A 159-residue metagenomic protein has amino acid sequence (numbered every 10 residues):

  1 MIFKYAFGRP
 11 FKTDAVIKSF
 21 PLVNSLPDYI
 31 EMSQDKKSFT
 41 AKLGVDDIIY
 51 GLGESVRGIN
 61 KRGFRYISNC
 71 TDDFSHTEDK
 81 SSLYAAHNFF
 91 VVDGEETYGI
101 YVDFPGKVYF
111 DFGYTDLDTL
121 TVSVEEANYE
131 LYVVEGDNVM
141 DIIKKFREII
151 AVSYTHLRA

Functional and structural regions predicted by a protein language model:
M1-Y154: Catalytic and substrate-binding clefts that recognize carbohydrates or anionic sugar/phosphate headgroups
T155-A159: Conserved small/polar residues in nucleotide/adenosyl-binding loops
